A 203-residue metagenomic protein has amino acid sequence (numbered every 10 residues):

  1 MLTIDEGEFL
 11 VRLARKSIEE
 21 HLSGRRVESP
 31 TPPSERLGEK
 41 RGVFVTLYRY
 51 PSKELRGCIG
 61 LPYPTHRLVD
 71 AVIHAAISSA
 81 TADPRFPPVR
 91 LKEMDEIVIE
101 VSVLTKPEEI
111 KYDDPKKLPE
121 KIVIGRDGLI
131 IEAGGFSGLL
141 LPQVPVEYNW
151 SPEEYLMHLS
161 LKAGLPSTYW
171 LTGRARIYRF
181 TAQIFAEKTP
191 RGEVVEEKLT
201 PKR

Functional and structural regions predicted by a protein language model:
M1-R203: Basic nucleic-acid-binding interfaces
